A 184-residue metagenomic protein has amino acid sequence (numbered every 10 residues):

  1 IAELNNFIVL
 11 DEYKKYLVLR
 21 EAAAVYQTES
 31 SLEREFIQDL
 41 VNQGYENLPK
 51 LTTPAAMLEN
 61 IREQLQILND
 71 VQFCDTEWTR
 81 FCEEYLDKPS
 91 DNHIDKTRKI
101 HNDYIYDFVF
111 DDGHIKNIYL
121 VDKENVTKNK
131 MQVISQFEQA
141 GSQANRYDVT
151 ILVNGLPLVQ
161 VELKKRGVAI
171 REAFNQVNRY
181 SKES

Functional and structural regions predicted by a protein language model:
I1-S184: An alpha-helical interface "stripe"
